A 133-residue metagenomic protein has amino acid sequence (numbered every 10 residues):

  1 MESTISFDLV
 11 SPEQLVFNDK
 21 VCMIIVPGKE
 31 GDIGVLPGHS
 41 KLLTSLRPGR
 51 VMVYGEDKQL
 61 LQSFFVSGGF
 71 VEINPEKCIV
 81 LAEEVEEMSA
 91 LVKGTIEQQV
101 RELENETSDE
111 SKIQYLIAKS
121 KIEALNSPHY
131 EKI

Functional and structural regions predicted by a protein language model:
M1-T4: Short, charged, intrinsically disordered terminal tails
S6-E97: Compact, glycine-rich, soluble single-domain proteins
V85-I133: Acidic/glycine-rich phosphate/pyrophosphate-binding loops and surrounding catalytic core that coordinate Mg2+
